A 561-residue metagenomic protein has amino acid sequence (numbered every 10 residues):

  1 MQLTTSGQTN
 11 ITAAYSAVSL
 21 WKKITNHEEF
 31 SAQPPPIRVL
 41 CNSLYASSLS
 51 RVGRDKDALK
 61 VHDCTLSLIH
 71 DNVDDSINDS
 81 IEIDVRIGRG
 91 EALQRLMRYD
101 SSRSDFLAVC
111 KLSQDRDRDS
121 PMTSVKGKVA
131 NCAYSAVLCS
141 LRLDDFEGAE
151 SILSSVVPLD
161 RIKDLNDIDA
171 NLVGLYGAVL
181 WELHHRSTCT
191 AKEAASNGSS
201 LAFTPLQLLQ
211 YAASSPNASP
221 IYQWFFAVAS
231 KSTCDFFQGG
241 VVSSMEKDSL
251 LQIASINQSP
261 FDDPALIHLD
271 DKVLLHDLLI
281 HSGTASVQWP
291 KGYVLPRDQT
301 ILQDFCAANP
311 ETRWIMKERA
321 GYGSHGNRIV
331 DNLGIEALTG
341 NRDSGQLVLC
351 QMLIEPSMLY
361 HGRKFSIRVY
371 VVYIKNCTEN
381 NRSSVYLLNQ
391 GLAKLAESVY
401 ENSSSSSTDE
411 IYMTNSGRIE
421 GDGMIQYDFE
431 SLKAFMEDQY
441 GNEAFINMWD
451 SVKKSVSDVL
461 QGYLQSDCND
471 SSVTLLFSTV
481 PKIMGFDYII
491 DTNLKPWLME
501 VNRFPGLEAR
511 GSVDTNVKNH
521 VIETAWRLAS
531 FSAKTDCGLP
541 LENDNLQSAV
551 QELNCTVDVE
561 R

Functional and structural regions predicted by a protein language model:
K23-P36, S67-S80, S113-K126, L159-I168: Flexible helix-coil transition and linker loops at the boundaries of alpha-helical arrays
I37, L44, I81, G88 (+4 more regions): "A position-specific structural signal for the A-helix of alpha-solenoid helical repeats
F203-R313, A320-Y322, N332: Conserved N-proximal alpha/beta basic substrate-recognition cap immediately N-terminal to, or forming the N-lobe
P310-E311, I315-F486, D491-W497, G511-L546 (+1 more regions): Catalytic core of tubulin tyrosine ligase-like
